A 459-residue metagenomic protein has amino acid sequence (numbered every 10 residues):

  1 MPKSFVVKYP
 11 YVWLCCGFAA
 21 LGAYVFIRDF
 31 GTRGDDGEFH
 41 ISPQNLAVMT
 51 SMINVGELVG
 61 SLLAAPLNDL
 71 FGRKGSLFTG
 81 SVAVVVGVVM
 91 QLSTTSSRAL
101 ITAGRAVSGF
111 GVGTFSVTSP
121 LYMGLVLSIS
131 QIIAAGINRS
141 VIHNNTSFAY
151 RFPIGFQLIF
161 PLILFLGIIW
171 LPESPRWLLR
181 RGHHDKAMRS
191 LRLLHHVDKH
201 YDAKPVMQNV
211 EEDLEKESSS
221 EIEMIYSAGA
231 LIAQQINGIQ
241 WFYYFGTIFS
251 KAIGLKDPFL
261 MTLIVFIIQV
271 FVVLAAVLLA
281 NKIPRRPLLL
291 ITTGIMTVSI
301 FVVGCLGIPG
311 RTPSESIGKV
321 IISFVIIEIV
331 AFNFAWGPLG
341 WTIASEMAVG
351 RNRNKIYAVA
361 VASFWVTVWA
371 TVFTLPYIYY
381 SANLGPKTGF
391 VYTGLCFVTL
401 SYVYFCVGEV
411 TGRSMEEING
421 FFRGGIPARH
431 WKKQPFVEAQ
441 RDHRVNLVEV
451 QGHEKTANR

Functional and structural regions predicted by a protein language model:
M1-H195, E215-R459: Alpha-helical transmembrane bundle of multi-pass membrane proteins
L193-K204: Short intracellular "coupling" helices and adjacent cytoplasmic loop segments at the cytosolic face of multi-pass
P205-V206, T371: A short, aromatic/hydrophobic, helix- or strand-capping loop or linear motif that either lines the entrance/gate
V206-E217: Cytosol/matrix-facing amphipathic helices and coiled-coil assembly/linker segments of eukaryotic membrane proteins
